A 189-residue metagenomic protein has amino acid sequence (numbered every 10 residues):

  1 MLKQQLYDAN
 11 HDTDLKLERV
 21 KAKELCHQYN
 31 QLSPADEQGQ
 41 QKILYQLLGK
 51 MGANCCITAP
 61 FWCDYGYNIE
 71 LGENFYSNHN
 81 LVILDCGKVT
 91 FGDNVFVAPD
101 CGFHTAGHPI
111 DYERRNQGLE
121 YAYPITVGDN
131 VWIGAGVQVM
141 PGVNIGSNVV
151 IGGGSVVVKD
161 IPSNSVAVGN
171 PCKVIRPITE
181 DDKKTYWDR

Functional and structural regions predicted by a protein language model:
M1-N54, C172-R189: Terminal amphipathic alpha-helical/low-complexity segments used for targeting or macromolecular assembly
F61-L71, Y76-I145, N170-R189: Flexible, glycine/small-residue-enriched loop-and-beta-strand segment within the central core of proteins
W132, V150, V166-V168: Short-chain dehydrogenase/reductase
G146-V149, P162-N164: Conserved catalytic segment of ABC-fold P-loop ATPases
I151-G154, D160: Conserved metal-binding segment of the jelly-roll/cupin
I161-S163, V168-P171: Acidic, glycine-centered active-site loop in nucleotide-sugar glycosyltransferases
